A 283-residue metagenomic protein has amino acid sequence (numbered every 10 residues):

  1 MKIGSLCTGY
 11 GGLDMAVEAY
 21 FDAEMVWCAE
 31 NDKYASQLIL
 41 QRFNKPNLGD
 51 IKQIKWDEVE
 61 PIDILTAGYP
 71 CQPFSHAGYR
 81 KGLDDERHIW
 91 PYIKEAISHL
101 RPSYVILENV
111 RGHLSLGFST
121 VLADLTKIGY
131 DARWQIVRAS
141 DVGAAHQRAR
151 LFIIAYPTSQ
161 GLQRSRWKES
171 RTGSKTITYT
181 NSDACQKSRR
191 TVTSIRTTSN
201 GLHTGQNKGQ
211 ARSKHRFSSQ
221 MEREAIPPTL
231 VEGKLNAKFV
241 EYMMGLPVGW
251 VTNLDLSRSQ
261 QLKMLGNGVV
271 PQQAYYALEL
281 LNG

Functional and structural regions predicted by a protein language model:
M1: Nucleotide donor/acceptor-binding cores
G4-I54: SAM cofactor-binding core of SAM-dependent methyltransferases, primarily the Rossmann-like beta-alpha-beta module
G12, I89-Y92, Q273: Well-ordered alpha-helical segments embedded in enzymatic catalytic cores
L13, A274-L281: Buried hydrophobic packing segments
I54-I64, Q72-Y242, L246-V248: Class I S-adenosyl-L-methionine
G129, R258, L262: Catalytic phosphate/metal-binding cores of nucleic-acid and nucleotide-processing enzymes, i.e., regions that mediate
